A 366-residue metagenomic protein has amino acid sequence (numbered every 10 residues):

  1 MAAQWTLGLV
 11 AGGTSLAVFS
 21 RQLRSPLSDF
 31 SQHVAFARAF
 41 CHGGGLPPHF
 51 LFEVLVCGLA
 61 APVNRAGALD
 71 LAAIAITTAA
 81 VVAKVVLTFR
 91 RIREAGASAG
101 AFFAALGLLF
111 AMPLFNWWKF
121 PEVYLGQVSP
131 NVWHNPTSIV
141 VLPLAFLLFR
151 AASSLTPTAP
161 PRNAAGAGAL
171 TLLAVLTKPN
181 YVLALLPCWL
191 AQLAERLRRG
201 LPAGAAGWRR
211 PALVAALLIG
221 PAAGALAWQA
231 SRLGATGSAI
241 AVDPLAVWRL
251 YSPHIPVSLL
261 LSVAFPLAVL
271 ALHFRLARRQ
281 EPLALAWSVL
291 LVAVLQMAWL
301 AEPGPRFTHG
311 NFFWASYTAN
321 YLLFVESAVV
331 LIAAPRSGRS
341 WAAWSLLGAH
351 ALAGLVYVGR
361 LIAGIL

Functional and structural regions predicted by a protein language model:
M1-L16, G96-A105: Start-transfer (signal-anchor) and selected internal transmembrane alpha helices of multi-pass inner/ER membrane
S20-Q32, C41, H49-F50, A68 (+3 more regions): Transmembrane catalytic cores of multi-pass membrane glycosyltransferases and polysaccharide-assembly enzymes
Q32-L71: Short hydrophobic/aromatic helix or loop-helix immediately within or flanking a transmembrane segment in polytopic
L71-S98, F102, L147: Transmembrane-helix motifs of polytopic, lipid-linked glycan transferases
G100-A152, I255-L260, G310-A319: Membrane-interface micro-motifs in multi-pass membrane enzymes
N163-P179, L185-L186, L190: Membrane-interface alpha helices of multi-pass inner-membrane proteins
L183, P305-A333: Hydrophobic/aromatic-rich transmembrane helices and adjacent perimembrane loops
A216-I219, I332-L361: Signature aromatic-anchored transmembrane alpha helix within multi-pass, membrane-resident enzymes that catalyze glycan
